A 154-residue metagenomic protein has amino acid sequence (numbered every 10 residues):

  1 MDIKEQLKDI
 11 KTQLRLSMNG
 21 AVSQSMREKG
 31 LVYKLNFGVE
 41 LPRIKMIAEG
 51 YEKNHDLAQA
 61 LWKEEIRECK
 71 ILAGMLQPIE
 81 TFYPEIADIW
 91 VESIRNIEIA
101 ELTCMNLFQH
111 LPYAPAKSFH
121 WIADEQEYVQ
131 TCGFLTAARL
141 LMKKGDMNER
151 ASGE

Functional and structural regions predicted by a protein language model:
M1-E154: Alpha-helical scaffold domains
